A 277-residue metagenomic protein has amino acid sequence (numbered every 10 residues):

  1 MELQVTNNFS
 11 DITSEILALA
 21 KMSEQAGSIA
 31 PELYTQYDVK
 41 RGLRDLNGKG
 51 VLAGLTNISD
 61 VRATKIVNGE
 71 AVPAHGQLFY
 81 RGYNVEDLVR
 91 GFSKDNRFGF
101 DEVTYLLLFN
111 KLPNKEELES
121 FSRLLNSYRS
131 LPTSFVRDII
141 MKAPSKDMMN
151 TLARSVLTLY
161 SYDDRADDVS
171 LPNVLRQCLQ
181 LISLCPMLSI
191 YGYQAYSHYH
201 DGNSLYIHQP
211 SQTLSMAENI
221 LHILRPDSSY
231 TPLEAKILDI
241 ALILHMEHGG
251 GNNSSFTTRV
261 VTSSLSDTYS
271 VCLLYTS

Functional and structural regions predicted by a protein language model:
E2-S23, D168-L175: Beta-strand-enriched accessory nucleic-acid recognition/scaffold domains that flank the catalytic cores of large
S14-K21, Q25-F135: An N-terminal structural lobe/cap that precedes and organizes the functional/catalytic core across diverse proteins
I58, L78-Y80, L152, C185 (+2 more regions): Generic structural hydrophobic/aromatic packing signal, biased to beta-strands
R90-K94, K111, L125-N126, Y206-S211 (+3 more regions): A short, ordered amphipathic alpha-helix with a cationic face
Y105, S122-N126, L157, D239-I243 (+1 more regions): Short amphipathic alpha-helical surface patches that mediate protein-protein
I139-G249: Glycine-rich, mobile lid/loop segments that gate access to catalytic sites or pores
K236-S270: Helix-hairpin-helix/helix-loop-helix acidic hairpins
Y275-T276: Conserved small/polar residues in nucleotide/adenosyl-binding loops
